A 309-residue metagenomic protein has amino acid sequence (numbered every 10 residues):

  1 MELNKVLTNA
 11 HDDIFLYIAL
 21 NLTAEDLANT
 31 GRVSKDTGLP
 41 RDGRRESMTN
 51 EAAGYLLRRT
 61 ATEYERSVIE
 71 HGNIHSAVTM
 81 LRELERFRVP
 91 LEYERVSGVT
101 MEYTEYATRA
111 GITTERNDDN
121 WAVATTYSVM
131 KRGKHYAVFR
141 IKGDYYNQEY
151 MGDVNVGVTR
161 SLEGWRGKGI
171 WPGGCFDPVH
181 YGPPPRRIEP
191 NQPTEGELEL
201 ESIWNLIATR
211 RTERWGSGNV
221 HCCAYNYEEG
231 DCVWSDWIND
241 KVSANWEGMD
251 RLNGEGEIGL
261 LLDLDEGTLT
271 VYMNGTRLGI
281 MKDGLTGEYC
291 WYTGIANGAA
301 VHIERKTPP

Functional and structural regions predicted by a protein language model:
E2-N4: Extended, structured, electrostatic nucleic-acid-contact surfaces
L7, H11-P309: PRY/SPRY (B30.2) beta-sandwich protein-interaction domains and their adjacent Ser/Pro/Gly-rich low-complexity linkers
